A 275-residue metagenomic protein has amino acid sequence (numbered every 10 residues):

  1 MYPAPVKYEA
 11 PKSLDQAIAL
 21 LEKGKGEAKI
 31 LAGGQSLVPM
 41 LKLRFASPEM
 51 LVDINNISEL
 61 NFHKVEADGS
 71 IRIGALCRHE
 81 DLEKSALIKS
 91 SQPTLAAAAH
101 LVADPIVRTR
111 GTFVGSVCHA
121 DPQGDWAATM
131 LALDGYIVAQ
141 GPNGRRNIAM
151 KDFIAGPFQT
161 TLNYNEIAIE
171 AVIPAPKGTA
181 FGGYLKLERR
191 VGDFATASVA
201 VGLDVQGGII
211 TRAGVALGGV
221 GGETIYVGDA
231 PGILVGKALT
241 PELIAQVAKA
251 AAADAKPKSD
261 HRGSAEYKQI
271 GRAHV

Functional and structural regions predicted by a protein language model:
M1-H274: C-terminal structural segment of proteins
